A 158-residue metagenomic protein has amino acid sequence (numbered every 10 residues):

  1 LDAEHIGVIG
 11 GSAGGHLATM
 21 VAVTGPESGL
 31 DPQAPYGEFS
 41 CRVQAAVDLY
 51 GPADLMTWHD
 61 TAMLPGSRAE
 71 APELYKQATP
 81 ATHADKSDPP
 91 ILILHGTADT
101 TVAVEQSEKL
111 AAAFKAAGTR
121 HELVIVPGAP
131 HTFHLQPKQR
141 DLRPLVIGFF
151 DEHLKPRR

Functional and structural regions predicted by a protein language model:
L1-D60, Y75: Primarily recognizes the serine-hydrolase "nucleophile elbow" in alpha/beta-hydrolase and SGNH/GDSL folds
D2-H5, C41-A45, D88-I91, A117-E122: Loop/turn elements at helix/coil->beta-strand transitions in domains of secreted/extracellular proteins
I9, A13-G15, H59, M63 (+5 more regions): Mature catalytic domains of secreted/periplasmic carbohydrate-active enzymes
A13-L17, F39, P80, Q106 (+3 more regions): Stable alpha-helical elements in mature extracytoplasmic
A22-V23, G51-H83, P89, A116: Mobile cap/lid helix-loop segments that gate and shape the active-site cleft of serine hydrolases
D54-L55, A98-V102, T132-F133: Acidic catalytic loop of the alpha/beta-hydrolase fold
S87, I93-H95, D99: Short beta-strand/loop motif that positions the catalytic acidic residue of the alpha/beta-hydrolase fold
L92-L94, V104-R158: C-terminal catalytic histidine-bearing segment of alpha/beta-hydrolase fold enzymes
